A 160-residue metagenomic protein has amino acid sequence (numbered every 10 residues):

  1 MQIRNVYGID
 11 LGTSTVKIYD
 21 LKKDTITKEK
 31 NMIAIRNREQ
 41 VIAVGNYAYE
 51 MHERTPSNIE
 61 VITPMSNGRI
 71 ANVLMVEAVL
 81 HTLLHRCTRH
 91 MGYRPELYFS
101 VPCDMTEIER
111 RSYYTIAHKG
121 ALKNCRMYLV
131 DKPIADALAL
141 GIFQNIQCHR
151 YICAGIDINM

Functional and structural regions predicted by a protein language model:
M1-E29, A34-I42, N46-A154, I158: Nucleotide/phosphate-binding catalytic cleft detector across ATP-hydrolyzing and phosphate-transferring enzymes
